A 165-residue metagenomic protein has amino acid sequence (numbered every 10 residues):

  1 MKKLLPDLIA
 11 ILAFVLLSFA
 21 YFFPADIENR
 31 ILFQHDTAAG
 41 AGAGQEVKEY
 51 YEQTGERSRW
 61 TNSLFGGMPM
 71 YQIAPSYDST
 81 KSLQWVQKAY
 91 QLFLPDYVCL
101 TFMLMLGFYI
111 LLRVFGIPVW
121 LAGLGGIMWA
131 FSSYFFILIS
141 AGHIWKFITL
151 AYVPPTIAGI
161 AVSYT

Functional and structural regions predicted by a protein language model:
M1-F23: Start-transfer (signal-anchor) and selected internal transmembrane alpha helices of multi-pass inner/ER membrane
L5-A13, W120-L124, T149: Alpha-helical transmembrane segments of integral membrane proteins
L17-L111, F115, I127-P154: Membrane-interface coil-to-helix junctions
Y164-T165: Conserved small/polar residues in nucleotide/adenosyl-binding loops
